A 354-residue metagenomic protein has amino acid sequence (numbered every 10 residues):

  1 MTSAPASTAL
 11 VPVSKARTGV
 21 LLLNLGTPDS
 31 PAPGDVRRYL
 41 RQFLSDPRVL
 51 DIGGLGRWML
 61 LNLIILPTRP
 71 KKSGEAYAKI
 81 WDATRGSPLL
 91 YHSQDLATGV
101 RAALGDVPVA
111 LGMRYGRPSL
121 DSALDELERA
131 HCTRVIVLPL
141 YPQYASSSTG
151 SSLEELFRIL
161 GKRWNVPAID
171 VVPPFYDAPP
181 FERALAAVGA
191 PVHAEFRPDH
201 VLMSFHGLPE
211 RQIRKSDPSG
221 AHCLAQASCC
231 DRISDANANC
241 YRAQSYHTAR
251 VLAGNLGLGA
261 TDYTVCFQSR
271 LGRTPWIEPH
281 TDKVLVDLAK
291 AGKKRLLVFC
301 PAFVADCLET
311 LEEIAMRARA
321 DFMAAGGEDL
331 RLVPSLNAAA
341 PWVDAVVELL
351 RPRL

Functional and structural regions predicted by a protein language model:
T2-L354: Active-site-proximal alpha-helix that buttresses catalytic centers in soluble enzyme cores
